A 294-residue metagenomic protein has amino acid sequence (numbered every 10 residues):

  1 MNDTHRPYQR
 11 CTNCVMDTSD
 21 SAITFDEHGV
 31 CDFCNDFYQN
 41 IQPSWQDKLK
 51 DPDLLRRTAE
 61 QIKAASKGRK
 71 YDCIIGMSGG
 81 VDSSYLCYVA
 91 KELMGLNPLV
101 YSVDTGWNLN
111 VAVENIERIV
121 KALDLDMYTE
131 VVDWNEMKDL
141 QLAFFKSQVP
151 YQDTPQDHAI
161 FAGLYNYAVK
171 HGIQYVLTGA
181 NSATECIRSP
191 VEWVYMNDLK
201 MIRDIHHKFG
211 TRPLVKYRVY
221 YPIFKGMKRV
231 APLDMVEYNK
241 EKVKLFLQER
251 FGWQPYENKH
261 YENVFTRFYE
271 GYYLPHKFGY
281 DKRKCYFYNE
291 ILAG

Functional and structural regions predicted by a protein language model:
M1-C73, V89-A293: Nucleotide-activated chemistry modules centered on ATP-dependent adenylation/adenylyltransferase
C73-D82: Short, glycine-rich nucleotide/cofactor-binding loops
Y85-L86: Hydrophobic positions on the alpha1 helix immediately C-terminal to the Walker A/P-loop
